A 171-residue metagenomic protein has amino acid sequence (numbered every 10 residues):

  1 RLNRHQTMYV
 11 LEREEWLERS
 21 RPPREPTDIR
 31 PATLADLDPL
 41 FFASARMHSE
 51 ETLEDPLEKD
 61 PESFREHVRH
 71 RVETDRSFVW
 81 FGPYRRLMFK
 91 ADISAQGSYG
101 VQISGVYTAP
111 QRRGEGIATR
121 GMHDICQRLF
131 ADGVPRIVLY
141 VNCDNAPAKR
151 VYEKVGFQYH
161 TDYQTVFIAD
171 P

Functional and structural regions predicted by a protein language model:
R1-E25, V166: Acyl-donor-binding surface of acyltransferase catalytic domains
R1-N3, T119, C143-T161: Conserved active-site alpha-helix within GNAT-family acetyltransferase domains
R19-L57: Short amphipathic alpha-helix that is part of the acyltransferase structural core
R65-R69, E73-A91: Conserved beta-hairpin
A95-Q102, R113: A conserved beta-turn-beta hairpin within the catalytic core of GNAT-like acetyltransferases that forms part
G105-P110, G114-A131, K149-K154: Conserved acetyl-CoA-binding loop-helix of GNAT-fold acetyltransferases
L129-Y140: Conserved GNAT acetyl-CoA-binding A-motif
L139-K149, T165-P171: Conserved beta-strand-loop-alpha-helix junction that forms the acyl-donor binding cleft
